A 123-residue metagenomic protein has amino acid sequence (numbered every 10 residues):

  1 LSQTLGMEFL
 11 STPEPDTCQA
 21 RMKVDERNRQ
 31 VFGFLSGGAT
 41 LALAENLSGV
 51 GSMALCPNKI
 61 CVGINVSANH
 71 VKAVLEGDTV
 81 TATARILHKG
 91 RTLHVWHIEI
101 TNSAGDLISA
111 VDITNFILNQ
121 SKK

Functional and structural regions predicted by a protein language model:
Q3-L5, D16-C18, G37, I60-V66 (+3 more regions): A generic structural signal for short beta-strands and their flanking turns/coil linkers
T4-L35: Catalytic strand-loop segment that frames the active site of acyl-thioester-processing enzymes
M22-V24, H70, I117: Hydrophobic residues in beta-strands and at strand termini
F32-G49, M53: Compact, glycine-rich, soluble single-domain proteins
V50-T81, I86: Hydrophobic beta-strand-centered segment that forms part of the acyl-chain substrate-binding groove
V74-E76, T81, R85-K123: HotDog/MaoC-like acyl-thioester-processing domains
